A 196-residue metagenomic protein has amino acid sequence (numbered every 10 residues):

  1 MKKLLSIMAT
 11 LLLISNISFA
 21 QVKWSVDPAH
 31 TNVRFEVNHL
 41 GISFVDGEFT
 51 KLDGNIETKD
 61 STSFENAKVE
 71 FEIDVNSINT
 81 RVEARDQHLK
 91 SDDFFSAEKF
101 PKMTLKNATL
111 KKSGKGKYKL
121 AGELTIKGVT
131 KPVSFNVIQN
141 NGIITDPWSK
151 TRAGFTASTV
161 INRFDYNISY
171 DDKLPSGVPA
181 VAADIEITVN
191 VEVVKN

Functional and structural regions predicted by a protein language model:
M1-K23: Bacterial Sec-dependent N-terminal signal peptides
A20-N196: Low-complexity, acidic/polar, glycine-enriched regions of mature
